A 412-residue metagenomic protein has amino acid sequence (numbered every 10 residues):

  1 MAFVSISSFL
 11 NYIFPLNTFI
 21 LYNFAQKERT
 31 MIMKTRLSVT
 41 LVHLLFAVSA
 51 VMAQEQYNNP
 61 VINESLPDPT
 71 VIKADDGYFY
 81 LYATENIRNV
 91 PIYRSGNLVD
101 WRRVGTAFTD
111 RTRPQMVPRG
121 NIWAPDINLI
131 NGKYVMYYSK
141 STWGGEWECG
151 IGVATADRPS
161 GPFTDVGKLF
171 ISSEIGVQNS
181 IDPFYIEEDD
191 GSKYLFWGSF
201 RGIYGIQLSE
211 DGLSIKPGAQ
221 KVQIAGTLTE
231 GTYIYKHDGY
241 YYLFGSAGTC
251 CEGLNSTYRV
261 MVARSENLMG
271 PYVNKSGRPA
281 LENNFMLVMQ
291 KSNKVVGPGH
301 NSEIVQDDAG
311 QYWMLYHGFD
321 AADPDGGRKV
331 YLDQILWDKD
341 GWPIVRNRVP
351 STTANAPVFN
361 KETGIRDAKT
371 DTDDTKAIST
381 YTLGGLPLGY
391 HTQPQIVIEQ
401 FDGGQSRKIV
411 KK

Functional and structural regions predicted by a protein language model:
L10-I32: Short, Lys/Arg-enriched N-terminal segments with co-localized hydrophobic residues within the first ~10-30 amino acids
T40-S49: Bacterial N-terminal signal peptides
M52-E362: Carbohydrate-active catalytic/glycan-binding domains of CAZyme proteins, especially the secreted or lumenal ectodomains
Q311, P394-I396: Short, conserved beta-strand segments of beta-strand-rich sandwich/propeller modules, principally
N360-P387: Residue-level detector of functionally pivotal "anchor" positions at catalytic/ligand-binding pockets or at interdomain
L388-Q393: Conserved beta-loop-beta connector loops within the AMP-binding
I396-K412: C-terminal tail/sorting-segment detector
